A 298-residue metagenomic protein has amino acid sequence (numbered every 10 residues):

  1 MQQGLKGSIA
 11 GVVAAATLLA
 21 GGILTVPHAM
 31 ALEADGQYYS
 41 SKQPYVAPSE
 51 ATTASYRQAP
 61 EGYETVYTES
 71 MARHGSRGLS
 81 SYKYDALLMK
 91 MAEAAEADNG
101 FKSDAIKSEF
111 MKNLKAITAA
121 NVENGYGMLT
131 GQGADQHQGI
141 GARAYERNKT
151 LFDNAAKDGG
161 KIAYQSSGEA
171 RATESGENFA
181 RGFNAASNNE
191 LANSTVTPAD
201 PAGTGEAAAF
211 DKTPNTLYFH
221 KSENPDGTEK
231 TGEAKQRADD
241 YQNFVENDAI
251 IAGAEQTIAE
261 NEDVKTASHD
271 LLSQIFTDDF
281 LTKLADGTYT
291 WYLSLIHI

Functional and structural regions predicted by a protein language model:
M1-L5: N-terminal secretory signal peptides that target proteins for export/translocation
K6-A16: Sec-dependent N-terminal signal peptides
G22-A31: Sec-dependent signal peptide cleavage junction
T25, I296-H297: N-terminal targeting/docking segments
L32-I296: Long, internal stretches of domain cores in catalytic or enzyme-like folds, emphasizing the mature domain core
